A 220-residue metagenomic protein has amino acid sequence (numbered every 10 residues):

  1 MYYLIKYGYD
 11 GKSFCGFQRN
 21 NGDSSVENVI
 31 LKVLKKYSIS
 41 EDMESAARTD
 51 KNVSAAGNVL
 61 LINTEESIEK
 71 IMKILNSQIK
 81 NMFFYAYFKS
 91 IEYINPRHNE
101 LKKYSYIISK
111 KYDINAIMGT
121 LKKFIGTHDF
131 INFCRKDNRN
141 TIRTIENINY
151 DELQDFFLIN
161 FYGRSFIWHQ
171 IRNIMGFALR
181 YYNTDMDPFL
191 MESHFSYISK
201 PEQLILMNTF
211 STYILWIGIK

Functional and structural regions predicted by a protein language model:
M1-K220: Structured-RNA-binding interfaces characteristic of tRNA pseudouridine synthases
